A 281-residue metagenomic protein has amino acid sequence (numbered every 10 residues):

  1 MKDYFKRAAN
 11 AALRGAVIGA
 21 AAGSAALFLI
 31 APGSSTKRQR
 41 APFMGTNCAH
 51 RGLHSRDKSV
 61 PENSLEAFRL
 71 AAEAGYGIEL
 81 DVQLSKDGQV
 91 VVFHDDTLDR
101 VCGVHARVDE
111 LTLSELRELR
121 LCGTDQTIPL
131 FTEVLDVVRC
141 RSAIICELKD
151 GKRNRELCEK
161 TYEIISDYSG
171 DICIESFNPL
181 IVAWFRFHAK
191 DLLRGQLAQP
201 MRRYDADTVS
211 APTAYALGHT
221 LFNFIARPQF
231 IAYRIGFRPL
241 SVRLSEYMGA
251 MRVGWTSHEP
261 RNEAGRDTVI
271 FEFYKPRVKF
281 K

Functional and structural regions predicted by a protein language model:
K2-K281: Phosphate-group recognition and catalysis centered on beta-loop-alpha active-site segments
